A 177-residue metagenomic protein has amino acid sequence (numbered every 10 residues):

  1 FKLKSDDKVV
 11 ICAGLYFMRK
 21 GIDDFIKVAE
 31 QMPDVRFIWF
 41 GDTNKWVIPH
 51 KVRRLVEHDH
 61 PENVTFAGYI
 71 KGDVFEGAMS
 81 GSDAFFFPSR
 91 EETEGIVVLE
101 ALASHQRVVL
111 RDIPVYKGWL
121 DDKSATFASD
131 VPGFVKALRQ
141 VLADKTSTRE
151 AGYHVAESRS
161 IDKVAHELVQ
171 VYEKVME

Functional and structural regions predicted by a protein language model:
K4-K20, I26-E30, I38: Conserved donor-binding/catalytic core segment of Leloir-type glycosyltransferases
H50-I70: Nucleotide-activated donor-binding/catalytic signature segment of Leloir-type glycosyltransferases, i.e., the conserved
Y69-I70, G77-S82: Short alpha-helical donor nucleotide-sugar binding micro-motif in glycosyltransferases
R90: Aromatic "clamp/platform" in nucleotide-sugar-dependent glycosyltransferases that forms part of the donor/acceptor
A103, R107-L110: Short hydrophobic beta-strand element within catalytic cores of glycosyltransferases and related nucleotide-activated
D122-P132, Q140-K145: Conserved acidic donor-binding segment of nucleotide-sugar-dependent glycosyltransferases
T146-E173: A charged, aromatic-enriched C-terminal amphipathic alpha-helix characteristic of glycosyltransferases across folds
